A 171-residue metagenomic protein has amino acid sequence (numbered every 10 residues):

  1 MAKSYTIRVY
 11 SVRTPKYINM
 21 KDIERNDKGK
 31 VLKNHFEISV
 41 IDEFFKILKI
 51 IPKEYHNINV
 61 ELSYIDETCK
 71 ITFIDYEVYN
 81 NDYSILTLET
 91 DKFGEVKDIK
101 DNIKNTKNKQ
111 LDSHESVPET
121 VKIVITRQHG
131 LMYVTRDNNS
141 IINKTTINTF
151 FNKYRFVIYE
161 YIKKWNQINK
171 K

Functional and structural regions predicted by a protein language model:
M1-D98, N139-K171: Terminal interaction module
Y76-S140: Long, hydrophobic/aromatic-enriched structural stretches that serve as scaffold segments
